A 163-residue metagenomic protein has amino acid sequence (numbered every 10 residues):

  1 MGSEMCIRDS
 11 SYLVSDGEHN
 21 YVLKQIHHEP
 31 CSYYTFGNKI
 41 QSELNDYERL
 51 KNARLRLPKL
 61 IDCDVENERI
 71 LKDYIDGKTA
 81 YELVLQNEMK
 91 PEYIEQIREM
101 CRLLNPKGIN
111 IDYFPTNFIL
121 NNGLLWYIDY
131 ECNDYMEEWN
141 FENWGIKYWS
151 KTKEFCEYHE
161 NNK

Functional and structural regions predicted by a protein language model:
M1-I7: Short, small-residue-biased leader/transition segments that mark boundaries at the very start of proteins
G2, Q96-L103: Conserved hydrophobic core/spine positions of the Hanks-type protein kinase catalytic domain
R8-Q41: ATP-binding glycine-rich loop module of kinase domains
L13-G17, D73-Y74, N121: Active-site beta-strand termini and strand-to-loop segments that position acidic
T35-A53: The N-lobe alphaC helix and its flanking beta3-alphaC-beta4 segment of protein kinase-like domains, centered on
F36, L55-I94: Conserved structural core of kinase catalytic domains
Y93, N105-N110, N121-K163: C-lobe/activation-segment region of protein kinase-like
Y113-F118: Hydrophobic residue at the +6 position relative to the catalytic HRD Asp in the kinase catalytic loop
